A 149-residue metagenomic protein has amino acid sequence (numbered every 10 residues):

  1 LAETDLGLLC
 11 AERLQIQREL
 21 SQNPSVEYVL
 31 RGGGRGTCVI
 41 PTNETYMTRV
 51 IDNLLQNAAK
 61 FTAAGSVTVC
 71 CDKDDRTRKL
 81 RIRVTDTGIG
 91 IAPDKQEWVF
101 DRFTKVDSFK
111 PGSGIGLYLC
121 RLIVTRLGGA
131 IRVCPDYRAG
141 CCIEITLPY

Functional and structural regions predicted by a protein language model:
A2-R18: A conserved beta-strand-to-alpha-helix junction within the catalytic ATP-binding
E19, I89-G90: Glycine-rich G1-box
V39-T42: Conserved micro-motifs of the catalytic ATP-binding
A58-A59: Short helix-loop "hinge" at the ATP-lid/N-box region of the Bergerat-fold HATPase_c
I91-F103: Short conserved segment of the HATPase_c
G116, C120: Short alpha-helical Gxxx[C/S/T] motif in the catalytic ATP-binding
